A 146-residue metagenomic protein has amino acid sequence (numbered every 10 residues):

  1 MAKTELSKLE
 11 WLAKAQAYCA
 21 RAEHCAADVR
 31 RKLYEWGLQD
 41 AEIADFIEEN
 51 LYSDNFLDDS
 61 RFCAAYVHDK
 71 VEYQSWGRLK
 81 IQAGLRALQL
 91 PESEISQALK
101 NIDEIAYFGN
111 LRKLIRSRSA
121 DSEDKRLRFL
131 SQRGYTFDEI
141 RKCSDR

Functional and structural regions predicted by a protein language model:
M1-R146: An alpha-helical, amphipathic repeat domain used for nucleic-acid recognition, typified by the mTERF helical solenoid
